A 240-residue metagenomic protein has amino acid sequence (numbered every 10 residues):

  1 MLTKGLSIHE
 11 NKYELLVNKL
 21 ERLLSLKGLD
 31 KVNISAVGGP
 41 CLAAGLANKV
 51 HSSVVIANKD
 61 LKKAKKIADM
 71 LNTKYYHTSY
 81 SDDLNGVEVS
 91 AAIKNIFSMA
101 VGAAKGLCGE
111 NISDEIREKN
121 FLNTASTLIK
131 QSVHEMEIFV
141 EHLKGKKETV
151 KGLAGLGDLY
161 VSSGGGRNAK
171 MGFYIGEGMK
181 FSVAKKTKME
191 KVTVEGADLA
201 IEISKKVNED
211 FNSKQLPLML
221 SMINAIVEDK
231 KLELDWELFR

Functional and structural regions predicted by a protein language model:
M1, V32-G38, T78-D82, K151 (+1 more regions): General beta-strand structural signal in soluble alpha/beta enzymes
M1, V37, A92-I93, L156: Alpha-helical architecture
M1-V50, I67-D69: Rossmann-like NAD(P)(H) cofactor-binding subdomain of soluble oxidoreductases
L6-H9, V87-E88, V161, V192: Short, small-residue-enriched loops and turns at beta-alpha junctions that line or gate enzyme active sites
Y13-V17, K49-S52, K94, N168 (+1 more regions): Short, glycine/charged-enriched secondary-structure capping and boundary segments
L20-L24, V140, V207: Conserved hydrophobic residues forming the short capping helix/wall of the S-adenosyl-L-methionine
L26-N33, H51-E148: Internal alpha-helical scaffold of NAD(P)-dependent oxidoreductase catalytic cores
K94, V101-K105, G109, K119 (+3 more regions): NAD(P)-dependent Rossmann-like dehydrogenase/reductase catalytic/cofactor-binding core
